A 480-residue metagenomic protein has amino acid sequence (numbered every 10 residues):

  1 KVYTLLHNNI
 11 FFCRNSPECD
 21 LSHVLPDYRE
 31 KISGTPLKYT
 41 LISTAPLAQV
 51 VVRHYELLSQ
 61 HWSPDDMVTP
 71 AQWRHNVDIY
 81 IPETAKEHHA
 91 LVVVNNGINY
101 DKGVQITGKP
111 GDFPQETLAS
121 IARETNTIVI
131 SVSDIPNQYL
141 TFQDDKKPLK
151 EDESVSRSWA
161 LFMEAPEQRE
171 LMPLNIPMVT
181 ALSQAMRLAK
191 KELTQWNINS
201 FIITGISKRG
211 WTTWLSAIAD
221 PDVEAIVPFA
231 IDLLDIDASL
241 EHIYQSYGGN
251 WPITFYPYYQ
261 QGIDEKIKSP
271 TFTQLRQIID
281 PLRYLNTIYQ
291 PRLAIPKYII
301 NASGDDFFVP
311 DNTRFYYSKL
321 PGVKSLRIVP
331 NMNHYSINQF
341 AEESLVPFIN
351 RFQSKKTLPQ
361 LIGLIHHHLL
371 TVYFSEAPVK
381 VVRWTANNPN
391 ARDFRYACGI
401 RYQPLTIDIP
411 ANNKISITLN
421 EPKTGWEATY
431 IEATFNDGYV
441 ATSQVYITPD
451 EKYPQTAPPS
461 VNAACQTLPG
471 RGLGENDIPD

Functional and structural regions predicted by a protein language model:
Y3-E87: Catalytic-loop region of hydrolases
E87-G97: Short beta-strand element of the alpha/beta-hydrolase
Y100-P110, A119-A122, N126-T180, D235-Y247: Cap/lid segment of the alpha/beta-hydrolase catalytic domain
E164-S207, V223: Gly/Ser-rich "nucleophile elbow"/oxyanion-hole loop immediately N-terminal to the catalytic nucleophile in hydrolases
L215-I267, R327-P330, S336-Q339: Hydrolase active-site cap/lid region
T271-P330, F374-V381: Serine-hydrolase catalytic core
G304-D306, P310-I365, E376-A377, P389-R392: Catalytic cores of secreted or luminal carbohydrate-active enzymes
P347-T385, Q403-N413, T418: Surface beta-strand/loop "capping" patches
